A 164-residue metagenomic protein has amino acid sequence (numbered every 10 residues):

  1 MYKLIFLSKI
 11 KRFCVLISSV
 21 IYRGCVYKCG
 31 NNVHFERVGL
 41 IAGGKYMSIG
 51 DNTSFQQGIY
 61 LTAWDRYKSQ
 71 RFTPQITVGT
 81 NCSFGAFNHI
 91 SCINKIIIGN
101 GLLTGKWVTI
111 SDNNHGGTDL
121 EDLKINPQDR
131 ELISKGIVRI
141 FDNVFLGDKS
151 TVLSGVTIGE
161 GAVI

Functional and structural regions predicted by a protein language model:
M1-D112, S134-N143, K149-G155, E160: Domain-scale signature associated with acetyltransferase and cell-envelope carbohydrate enzymes
G43, T118-D119: Intrinsic-disorder/low-complexity, polar/charged segments
H115: Histidine-centered active-site/metal-ligand motif
D119-E131: Short glycine/proline- and charge-enriched loop/turn segments that cap or connect secondary-structure elements
I164: Binuclear metal-ion centers of metallo-dependent hydrolases, dominated by the metallo-beta-lactamase
